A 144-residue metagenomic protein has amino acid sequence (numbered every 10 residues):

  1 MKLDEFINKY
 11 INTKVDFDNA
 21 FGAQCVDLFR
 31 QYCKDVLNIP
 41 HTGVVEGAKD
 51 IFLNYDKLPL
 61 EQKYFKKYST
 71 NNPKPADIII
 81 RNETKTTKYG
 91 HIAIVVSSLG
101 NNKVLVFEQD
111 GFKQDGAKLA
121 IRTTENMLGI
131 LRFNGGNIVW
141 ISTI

Functional and structural regions predicted by a protein language model:
M1-L53: N-terminal capping segments
K2, T13-G22, N54, P59-E61 (+4 more regions): Serine/threonine-rich low-complexity intrinsically disordered regions
K2-N8, N12-D16, Y89-I144: Aromatic- and glycine-rich peptidoglycan recognition patches
P40-E46, K63-Y68, D115-G129: Short, exposed beta-strand "edge-strand" segments with a Pro/Gly-rich flavor and a Y/T-containing core
E46-Q114: ...with weaker cross-activation on analogous glycine-rich loops/strands in unrelated enzymes
